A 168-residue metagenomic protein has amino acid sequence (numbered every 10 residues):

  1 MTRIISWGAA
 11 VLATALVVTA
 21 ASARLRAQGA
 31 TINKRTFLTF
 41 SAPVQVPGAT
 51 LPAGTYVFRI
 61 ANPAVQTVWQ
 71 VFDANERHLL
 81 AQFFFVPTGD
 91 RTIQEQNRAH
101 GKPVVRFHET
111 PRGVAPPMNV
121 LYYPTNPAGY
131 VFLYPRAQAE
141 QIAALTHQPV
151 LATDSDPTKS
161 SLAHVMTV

Functional and structural regions predicted by a protein language model:
M1-V11: Bacterial N-terminal signal peptides that target proteins for export
A10-T19: Bacterial N-terminal signal peptides
A21-A27: Sec/Tat signal peptide C-region and signal peptidase I cleavage site
A27-Q45: Short acidic, Pro/Gly- and aromatic-enriched capping/linker segments at domain boundaries
G54-I60: A short tyrosine-centered beta-strand micro-motif
Q66-V120: Mid-chain, structured segments of secreted extracytoplasmic proteins
Q138-V168: Compositionally biased, proline/threonine/alanine/serine-rich low-complexity intrinsically disordered stretches
